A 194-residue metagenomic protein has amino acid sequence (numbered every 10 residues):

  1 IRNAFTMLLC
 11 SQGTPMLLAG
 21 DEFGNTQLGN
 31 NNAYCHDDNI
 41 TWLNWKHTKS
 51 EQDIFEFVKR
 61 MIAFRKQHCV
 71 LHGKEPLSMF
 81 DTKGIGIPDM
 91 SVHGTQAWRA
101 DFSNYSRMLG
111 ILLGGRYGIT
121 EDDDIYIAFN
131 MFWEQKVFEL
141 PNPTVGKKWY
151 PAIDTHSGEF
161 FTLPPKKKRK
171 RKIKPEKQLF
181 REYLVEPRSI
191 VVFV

Functional and structural regions predicted by a protein language model:
R2, T6-L17, D21-V194: Carbohydrate-interacting/catalytic domains
